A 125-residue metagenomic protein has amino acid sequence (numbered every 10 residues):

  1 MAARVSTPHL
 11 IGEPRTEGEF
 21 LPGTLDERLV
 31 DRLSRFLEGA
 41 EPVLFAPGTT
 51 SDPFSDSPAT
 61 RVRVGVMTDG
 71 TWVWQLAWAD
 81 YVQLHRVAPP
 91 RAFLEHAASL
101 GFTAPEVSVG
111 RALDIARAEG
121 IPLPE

Functional and structural regions predicted by a protein language model:
M1-E125: Alpha-helical interaction/linker modules in multidomain eukaryotic proteins
